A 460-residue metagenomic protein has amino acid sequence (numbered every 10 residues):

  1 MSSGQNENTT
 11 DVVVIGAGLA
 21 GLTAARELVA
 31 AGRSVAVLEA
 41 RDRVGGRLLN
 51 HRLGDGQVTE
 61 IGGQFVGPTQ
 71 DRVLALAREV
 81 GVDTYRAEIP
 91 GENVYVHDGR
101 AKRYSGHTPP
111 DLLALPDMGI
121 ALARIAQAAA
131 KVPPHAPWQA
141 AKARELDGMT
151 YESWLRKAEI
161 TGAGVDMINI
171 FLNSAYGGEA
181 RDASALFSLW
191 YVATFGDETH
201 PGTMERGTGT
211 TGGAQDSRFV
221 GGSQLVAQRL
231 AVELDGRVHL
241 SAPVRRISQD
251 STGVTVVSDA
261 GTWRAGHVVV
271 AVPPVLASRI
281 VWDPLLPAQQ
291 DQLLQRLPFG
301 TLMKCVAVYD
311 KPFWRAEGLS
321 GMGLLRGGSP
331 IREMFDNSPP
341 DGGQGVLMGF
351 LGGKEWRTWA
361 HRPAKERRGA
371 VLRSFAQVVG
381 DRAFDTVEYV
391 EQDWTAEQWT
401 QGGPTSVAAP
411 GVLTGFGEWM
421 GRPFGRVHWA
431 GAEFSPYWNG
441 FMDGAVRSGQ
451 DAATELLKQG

Functional and structural regions predicted by a protein language model:
S3-Q5, D11, L22-T23, A31 (+8 more regions): Conserved flavin/dinucleotide-binding core of flavoenzymes
N8-T10, S258-H267: Core beta-strand elements of the Rossmann-like FAD/NAD(P) dinucleotide-binding domain in flavoenzyme oxidoreductases
I15, L38, V244, W263-V275: Short hydrophobic core segments
V29-G54: Glycine-rich FAD pyrophosphate-binding loop
G46-V73, K131-W138, V192-T208: Glycine-rich active-site loop/strand segments that organize a redox cofactor
Q57-A128: Dinucleotide-binding Rossmann-like beta1-alpha1 core, especially the glycine-rich loop that anchors the ADP
L74-V94, G162-I168, F313-G321, F384: A short alpha-helix-loop-beta-strand transition element characteristic of N-terminal alpha/beta dinucleotide-binding
P133-P243, S251-G253, A271, V281 (+2 more regions): Active-site/ligand-binding neighborhood in enzyme catalytic cores
